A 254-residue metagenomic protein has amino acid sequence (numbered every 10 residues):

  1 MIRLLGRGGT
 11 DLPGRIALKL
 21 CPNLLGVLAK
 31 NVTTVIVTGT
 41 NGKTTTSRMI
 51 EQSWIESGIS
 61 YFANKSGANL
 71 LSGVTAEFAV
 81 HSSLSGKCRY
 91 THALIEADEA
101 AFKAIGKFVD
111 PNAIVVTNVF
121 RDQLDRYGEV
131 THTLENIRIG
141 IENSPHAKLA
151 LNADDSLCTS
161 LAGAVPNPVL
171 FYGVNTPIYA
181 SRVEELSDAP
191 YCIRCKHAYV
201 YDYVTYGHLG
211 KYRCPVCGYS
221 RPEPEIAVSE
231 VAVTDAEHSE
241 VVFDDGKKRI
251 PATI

Functional and structural regions predicted by a protein language model:
M1-G173, S181-C192: Phosphate-binding loop of NTP-binding sites
L170-I254: Adenine nucleotide phosphate-binding catalytic loops in nucleotide-utilizing enzymes
